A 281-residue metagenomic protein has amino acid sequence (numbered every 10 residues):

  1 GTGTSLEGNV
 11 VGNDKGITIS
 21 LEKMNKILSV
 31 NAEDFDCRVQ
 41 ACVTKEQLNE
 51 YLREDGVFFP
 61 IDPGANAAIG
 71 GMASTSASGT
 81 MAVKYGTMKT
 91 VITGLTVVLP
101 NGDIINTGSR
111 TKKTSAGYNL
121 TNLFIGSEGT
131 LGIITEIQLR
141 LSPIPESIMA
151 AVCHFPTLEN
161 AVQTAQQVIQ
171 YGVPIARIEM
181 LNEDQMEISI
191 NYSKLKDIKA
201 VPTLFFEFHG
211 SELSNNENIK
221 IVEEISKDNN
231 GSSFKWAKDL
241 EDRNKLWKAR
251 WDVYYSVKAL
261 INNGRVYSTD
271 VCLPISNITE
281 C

Functional and structural regions predicted by a protein language model:
G1-G3, G64, M180-E183: Short, ordered loop/turn segments at secondary-structure junctions
G1-M24, V39-A41, F59: Glycine-rich N-terminal segment of FAD-binding domains in flavoprotein oxidoreductases, spanning the beta-loop-helix
L6, T80-A82, I188-S189: A short, acidic/glycine-rich surface segment
L6-N9, A68-G70, M186, N244: Short secondary-structure boundary/hinge segments and terminal tails
D14-T18, S78-G79, K194-K196: Short, hinge-like loop/turn segments at secondary-structure boundaries
G16, D34-R38, V201-T203: A generic structural signal for beta-strand entry/edge sites
K26-E179: FAD-binding subdomain of flavoenzyme oxidoreductases
P143, M149-C281: C-terminal substrate-recognition/cap domain of FAD-linked oxidoreductases
